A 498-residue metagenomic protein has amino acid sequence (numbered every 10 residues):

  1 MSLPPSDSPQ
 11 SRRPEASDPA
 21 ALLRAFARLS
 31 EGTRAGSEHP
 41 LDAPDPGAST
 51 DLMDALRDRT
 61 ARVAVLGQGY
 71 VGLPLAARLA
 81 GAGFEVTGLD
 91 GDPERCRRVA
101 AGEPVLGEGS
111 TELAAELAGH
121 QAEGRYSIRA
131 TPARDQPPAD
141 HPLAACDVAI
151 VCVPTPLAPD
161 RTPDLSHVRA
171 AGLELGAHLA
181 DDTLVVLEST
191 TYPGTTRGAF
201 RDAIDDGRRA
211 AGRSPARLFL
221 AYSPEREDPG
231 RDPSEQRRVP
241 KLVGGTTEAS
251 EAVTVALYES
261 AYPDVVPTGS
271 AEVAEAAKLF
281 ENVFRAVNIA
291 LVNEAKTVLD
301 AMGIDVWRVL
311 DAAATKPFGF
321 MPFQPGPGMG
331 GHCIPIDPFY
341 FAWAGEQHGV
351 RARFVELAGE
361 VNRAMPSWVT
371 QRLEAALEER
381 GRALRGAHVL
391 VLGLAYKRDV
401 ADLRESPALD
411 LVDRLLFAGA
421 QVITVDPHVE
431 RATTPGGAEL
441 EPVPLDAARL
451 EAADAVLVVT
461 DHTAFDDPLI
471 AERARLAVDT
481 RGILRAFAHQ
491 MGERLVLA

Functional and structural regions predicted by a protein language model:
S2-A498: Structural/interface elements that position substrates and couple domains in central-metabolism enzymes
